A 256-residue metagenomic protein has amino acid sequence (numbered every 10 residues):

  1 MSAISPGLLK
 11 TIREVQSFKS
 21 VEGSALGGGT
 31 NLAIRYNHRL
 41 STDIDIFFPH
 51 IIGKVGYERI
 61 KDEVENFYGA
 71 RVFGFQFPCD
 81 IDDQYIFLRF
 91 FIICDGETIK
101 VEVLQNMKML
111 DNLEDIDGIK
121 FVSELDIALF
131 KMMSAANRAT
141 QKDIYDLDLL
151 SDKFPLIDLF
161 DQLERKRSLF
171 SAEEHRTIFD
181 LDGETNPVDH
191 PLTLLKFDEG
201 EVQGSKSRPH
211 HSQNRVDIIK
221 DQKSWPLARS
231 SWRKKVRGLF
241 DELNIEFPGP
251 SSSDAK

Functional and structural regions predicted by a protein language model:
M1-S24, N37-L40, I44, P49-A139 (+2 more regions): Structured mid-to-C-terminal alpha-helical surface segments
L26-T30: Glycine-rich beta-strand-to-loop/alpha-helix junction loops that act as flexible
L32-I34: Short, active-site-adjacent cap segments at secondary-structure transitions
